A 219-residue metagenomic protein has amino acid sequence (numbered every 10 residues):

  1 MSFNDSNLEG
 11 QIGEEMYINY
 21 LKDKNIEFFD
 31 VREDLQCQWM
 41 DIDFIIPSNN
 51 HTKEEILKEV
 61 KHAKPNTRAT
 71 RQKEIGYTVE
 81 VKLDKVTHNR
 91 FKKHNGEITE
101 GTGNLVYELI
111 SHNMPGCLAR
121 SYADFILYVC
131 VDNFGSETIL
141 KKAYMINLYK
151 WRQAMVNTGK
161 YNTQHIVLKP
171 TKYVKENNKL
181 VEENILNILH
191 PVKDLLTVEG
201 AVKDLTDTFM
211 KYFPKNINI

Functional and structural regions predicted by a protein language model:
M1-Q38, N50, G96: Acidic-basic catalytic patches of nuclease active cores, encompassing PD-(D/E)XK and other metal-cofactor nuclease
L21, F44-N50, E54-H62, I75-N89: Conserved catalytic cores of phosphodiester-cleaving nucleases, focusing on short active-site segments
M40-I42, Y122: Short beta-strand or tight-loop elements that sit immediately N-terminal to catalytic metal-binding acidic residues
I45, L127-V129, Y144: Conserved hydrophobic/aromatic positions in well-ordered beta-strands
P65-Q72, N113, V131-I219: Non-catalytic C-terminal interaction segments of nucleic acid-processing enzymes
R71-E74, K85-A119: Mg2+/Mn2+-dependent nuclease catalytic core
V106-L140: Aromatic- and glycine-enriched beta-alpha-beta binding-site module
